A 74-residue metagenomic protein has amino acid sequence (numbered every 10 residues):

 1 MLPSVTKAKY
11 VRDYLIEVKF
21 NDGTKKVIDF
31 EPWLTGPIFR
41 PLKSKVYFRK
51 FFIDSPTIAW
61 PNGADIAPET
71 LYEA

Functional and structural regions predicted by a protein language model:
M1-A74: Motif-centric detector for short Cys/His coordination patterns
